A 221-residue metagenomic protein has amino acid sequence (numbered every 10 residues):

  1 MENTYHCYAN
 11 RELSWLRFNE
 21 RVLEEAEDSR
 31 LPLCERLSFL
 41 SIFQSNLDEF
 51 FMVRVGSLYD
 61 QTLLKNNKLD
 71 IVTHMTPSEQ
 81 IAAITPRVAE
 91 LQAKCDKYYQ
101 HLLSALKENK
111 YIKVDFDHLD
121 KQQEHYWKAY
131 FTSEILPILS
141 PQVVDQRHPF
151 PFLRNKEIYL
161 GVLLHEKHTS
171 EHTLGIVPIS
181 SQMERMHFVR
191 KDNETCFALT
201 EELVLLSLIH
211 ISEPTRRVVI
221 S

Functional and structural regions predicted by a protein language model:
H6-L47: N-terminal-proximal low-complexity accessory segments that begin disordered and transition into the first
R11-W15, E35, F43, T73-T76 (+4 more regions): Secondary-structure capping and boundary motifs in well-ordered enzyme cores
E27-R30, L40-F116, N193: Extended, charge-enriched "interface" segments that sit outside catalytic cores
E90-A93, R185-K191, A198, L205-L206: Membrane-embedded alpha-helical signal segments
Q123-L174: Extended, Lys/Arg-enriched charged tracts that mediate electrostatic binding to polyanionic substrates
I135, E194-T195: Residues that scaffold, gate, or flank divalent-cation-dependent active/transport sites
Q146-P151, N155-E157, H187, N193 (+1 more regions): Divalent-cation
I209-S221: Single conserved hydrophobic/aromatic residue that forms the stacking wall/gate of nucleotide- or nucleobase-binding
